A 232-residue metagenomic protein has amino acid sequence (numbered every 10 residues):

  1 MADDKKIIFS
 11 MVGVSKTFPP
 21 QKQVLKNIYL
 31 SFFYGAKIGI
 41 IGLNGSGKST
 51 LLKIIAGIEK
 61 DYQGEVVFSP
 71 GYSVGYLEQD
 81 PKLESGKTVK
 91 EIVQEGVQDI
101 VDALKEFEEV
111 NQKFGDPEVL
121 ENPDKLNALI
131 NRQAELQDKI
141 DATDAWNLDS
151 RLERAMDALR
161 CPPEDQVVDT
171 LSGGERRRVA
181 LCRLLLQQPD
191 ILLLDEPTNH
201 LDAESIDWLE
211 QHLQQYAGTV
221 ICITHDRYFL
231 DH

Functional and structural regions predicted by a protein language model:
M1-H232: ABC ATP-binding cassette signature C-motif
